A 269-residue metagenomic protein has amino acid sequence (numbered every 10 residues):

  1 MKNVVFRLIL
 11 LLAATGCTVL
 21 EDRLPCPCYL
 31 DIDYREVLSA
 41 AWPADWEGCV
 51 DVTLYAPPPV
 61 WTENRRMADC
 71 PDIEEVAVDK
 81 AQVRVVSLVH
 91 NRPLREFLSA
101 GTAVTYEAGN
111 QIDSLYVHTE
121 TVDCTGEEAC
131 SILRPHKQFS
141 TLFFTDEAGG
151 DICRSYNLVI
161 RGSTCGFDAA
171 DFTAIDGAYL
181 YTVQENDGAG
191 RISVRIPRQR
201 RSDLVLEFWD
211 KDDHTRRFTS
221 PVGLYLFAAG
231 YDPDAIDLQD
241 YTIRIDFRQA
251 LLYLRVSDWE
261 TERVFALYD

Functional and structural regions predicted by a protein language model:
M1-L20: Sec-dependent bacterial lipoprotein signal peptides
C17-D269: Extracytoplasmic cysteine-anchoring/structural motifs
